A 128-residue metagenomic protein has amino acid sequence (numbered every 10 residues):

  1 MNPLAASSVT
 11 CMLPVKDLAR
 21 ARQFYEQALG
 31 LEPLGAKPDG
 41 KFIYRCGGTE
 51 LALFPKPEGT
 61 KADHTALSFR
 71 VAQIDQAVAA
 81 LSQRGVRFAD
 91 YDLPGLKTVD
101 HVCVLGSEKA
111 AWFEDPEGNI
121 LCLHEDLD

Functional and structural regions predicted by a protein language model:
M1-L4, A79-D128: Vicinal oxygen chelate
M1-R20, G48-E50, H64-L67, H124-D128: N-terminal beta-strand motif that seeds the catalytic metal site of vicinal oxygen chelate
M12, G40-K41, A110: A short, glycine- and basic residue-enriched loop/turn that sits immediately adjacent to a domain's principal
V15-K16, V71, E108: Short alpha-helix boundary/capping motifs
A19-E32: Amphipathic alpha-helical segments
R20, I74-V78: Short, conserved charged micro-motifs
E32-A72, A89-D90, L105, P116 (+1 more regions): Conserved short beta-strand elements that form part of the metal-binding/catalytic scaffold of enzyme active sites
